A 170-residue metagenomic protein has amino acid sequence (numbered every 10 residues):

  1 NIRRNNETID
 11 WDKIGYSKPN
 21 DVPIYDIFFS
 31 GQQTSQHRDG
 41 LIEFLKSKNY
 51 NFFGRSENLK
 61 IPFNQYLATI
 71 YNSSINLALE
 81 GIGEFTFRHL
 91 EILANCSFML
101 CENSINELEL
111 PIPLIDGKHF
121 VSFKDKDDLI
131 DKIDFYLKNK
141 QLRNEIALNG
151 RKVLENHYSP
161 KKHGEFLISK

Functional and structural regions predicted by a protein language model:
N1-A94, F98-D116, K161, E165: Nucleotide-sugar donor-binding catalytic core of glycosyltransferases
K60, K126-D127, N144: Amphipathic alpha-helical repeat elements characteristic of tetratricopeptide repeat
N64-Q65, D128, K132: Short acidic active-site motifs
I92, F120, G150: Hydrophobic, well-ordered secondary-structure elements that form the walls of internal hydrophobic environments
P113, K126-L129: Conserved catalytic or regulatory cores that recognize and/or transform ribose-phosphate-containing ligands
K118-K126, Y136-K140: Conserved acidic donor-binding segment of nucleotide-sugar-dependent glycosyltransferases
L137-S169: A charged, aromatic-enriched C-terminal amphipathic alpha-helix characteristic of glycosyltransferases across folds
